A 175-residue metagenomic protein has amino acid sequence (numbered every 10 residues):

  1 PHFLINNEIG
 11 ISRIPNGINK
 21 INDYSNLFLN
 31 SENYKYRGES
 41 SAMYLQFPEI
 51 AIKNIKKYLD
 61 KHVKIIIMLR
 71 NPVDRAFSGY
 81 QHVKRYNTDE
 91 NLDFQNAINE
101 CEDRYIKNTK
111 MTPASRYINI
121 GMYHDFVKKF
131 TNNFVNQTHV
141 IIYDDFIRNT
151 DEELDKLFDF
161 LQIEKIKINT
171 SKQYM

Functional and structural regions predicted by a protein language model:
P1-Y44, K57-V63, P72-C101, Y105-K107: PAPS-dependent sulfotransferase catalytic core
I9-S12, S41-A42, T112-G121, I141-D144: Active-site rim elements
S12-I18, Y44-E49, I118, D145-N149: Acidic-and-aromatic substrate-binding clefts and catalytic sites of carbohydrate-active enzymes
Y24-L27, A51, Y123-V127, E153: Alpha-helical packing segments of well-folded alpha/beta enzyme cores
G38, K64-I66, H139-I141: Hydrophobic/aromatic beta-strand patches that form the interior of the parallel beta-sheet core in alpha/beta enzyme
E49-I67: ATP-dependent NMP and nucleoside kinases share a basic, alpha-helical "lid"
R70-V73, F146-R148: Canonical radical SAM enzyme core domain
K128-M175: The conserved 3'-phosphoadenosine-5'-phosphosulfate
